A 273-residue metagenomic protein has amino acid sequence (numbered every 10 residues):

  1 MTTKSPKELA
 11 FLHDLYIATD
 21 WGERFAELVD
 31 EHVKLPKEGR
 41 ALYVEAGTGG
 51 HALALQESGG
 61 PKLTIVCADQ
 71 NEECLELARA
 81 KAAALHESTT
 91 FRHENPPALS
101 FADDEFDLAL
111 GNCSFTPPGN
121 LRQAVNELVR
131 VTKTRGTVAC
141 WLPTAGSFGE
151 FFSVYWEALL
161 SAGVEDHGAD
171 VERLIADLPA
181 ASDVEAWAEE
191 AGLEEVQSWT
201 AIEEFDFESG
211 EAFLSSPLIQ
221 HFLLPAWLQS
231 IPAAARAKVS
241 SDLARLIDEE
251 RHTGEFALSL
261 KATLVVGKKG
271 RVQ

Functional and structural regions predicted by a protein language model:
M1-G39, G50-S58, C74-L77, K81: Conserved class I S-adenosyl-L-methionine
R40-L99: Class I SAM-dependent methyltransferase SAM/SAH-binding core
G60, P118-G119, T132-T134: Helix-to-beta-strand junctions that scaffold the AdoMet/dcAdoMet cofactor pocket in Class I SAM-dependent enzymes
P97-A109: A short acidic, Gly/Pro-enriched loop at the edge of an enzyme's catalytic core that lines a small-molecule cofactor
D107-L121, L142: A short SAM/SAH-binding and catalytic strip from SAM-dependent methyltransferases
R122, K133-E208: Conserved catalytic/acceptor-binding region of the Class I
V196-T253: C-terminal helical/coil "lid" or tail adjacent to the Rossmann-like core of SAM-dependent
S216-P217, A262-Q273: Core SAM-dependent methyltransferase catalytic element
